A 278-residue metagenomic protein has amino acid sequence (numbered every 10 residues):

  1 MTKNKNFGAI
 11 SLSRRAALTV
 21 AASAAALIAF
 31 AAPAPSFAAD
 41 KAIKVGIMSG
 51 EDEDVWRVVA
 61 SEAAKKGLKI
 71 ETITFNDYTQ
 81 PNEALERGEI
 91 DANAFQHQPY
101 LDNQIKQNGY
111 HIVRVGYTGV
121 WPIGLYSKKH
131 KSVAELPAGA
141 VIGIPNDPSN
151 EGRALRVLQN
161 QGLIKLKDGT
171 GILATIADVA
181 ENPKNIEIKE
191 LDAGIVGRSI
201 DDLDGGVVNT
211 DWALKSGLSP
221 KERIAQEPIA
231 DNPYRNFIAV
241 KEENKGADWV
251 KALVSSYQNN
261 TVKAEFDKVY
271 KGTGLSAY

Functional and structural regions predicted by a protein language model:
L12-T19, S23: N-terminal export leaders
K41-A60, N76-Q80: Extracytoplasmic "Venus flytrap"
G50, T74-Y78, G88, N93-D102 (+4 more regions): Beta->alpha turn/N-cap motifs
I73-E83, T170-R198: Short helix-initiation/N-cap motifs at beta->coil->alpha
N103-V115, K128-H130, D202, V207 (+1 more regions): Ligand-binding "clamshell"
V115-K165, K263: A conserved helix-loop-strand patch within extracytoplasmic ligand-binding domains of the periplasmic binding
Y117-Y126, L214-Y257, T273-Y278: Periplasmic-binding protein-like
N150-Q159, Y257-A277: Periplasmic-binding protein-like
